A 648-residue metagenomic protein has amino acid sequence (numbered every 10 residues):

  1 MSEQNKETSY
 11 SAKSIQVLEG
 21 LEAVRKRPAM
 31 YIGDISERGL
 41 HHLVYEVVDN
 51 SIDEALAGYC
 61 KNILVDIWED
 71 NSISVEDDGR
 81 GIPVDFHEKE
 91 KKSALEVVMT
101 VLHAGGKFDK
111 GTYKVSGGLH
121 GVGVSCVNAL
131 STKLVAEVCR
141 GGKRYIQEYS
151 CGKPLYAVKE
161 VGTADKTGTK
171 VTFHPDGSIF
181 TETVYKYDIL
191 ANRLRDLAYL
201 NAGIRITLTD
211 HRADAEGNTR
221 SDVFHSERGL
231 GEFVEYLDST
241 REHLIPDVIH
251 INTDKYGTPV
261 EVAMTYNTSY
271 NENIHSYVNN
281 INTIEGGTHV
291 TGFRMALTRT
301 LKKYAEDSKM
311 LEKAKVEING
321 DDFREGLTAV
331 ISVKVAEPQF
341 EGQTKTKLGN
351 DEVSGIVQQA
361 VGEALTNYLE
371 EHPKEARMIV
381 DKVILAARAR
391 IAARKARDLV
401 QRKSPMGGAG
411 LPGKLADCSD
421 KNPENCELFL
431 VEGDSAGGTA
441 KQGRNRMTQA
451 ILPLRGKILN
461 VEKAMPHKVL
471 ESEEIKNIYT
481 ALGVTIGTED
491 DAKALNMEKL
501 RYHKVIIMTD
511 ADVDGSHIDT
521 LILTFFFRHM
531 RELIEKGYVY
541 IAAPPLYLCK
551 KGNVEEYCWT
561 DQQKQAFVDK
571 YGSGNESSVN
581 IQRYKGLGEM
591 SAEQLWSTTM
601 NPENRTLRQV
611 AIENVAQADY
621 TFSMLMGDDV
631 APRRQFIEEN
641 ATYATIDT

Functional and structural regions predicted by a protein language model:
M1-S14, L21, L43-Y45, D53-A55 (+12 more regions): GHKL-family ATPase ATP-binding module
K26-Y45: Conserved short strand/loop->alpha-helix "switch" segment adjacent to the catalytic nucleotide/phosphoryl-transfer site
G81-F86: A short glycine-centered beta->alpha linker in the GHKL/HATPase_c
H87-E88, L95: Short adenine-binding "F-helix/F-box" segment of the Bergerat
E88, E341-S354, Y557-Q563, F567-V568: Helical (often loop-to-helix) elements that flank the catalytic cores of nucleotide-handling enzymes
R388-G407, N422-E427, G438, Q442-R444 (+2 more regions): C-terminal interaction appendages of subunits in large macromolecular complexes
